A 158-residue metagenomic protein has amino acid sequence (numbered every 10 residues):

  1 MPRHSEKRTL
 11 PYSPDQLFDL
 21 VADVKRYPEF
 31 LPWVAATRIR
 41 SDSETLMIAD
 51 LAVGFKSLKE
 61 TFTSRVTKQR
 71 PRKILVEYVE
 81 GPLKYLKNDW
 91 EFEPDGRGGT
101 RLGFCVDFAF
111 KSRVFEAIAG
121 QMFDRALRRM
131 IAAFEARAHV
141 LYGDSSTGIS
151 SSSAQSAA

Functional and structural regions predicted by a protein language model:
M1-E44, D144-T147, S152-A158: Hydrophobic ligand-binding cavity/cleft-lining segments
R3-K7, L46-I48, T61, K73 (+2 more regions): Intrinsic-disorder/low-complexity, polar/charged segments enriched in Ser/Thr/Lys/Arg/Asp/Glu/Gln
E6-R8, T37-I39, F62-T67, K87-P94 (+1 more regions): Hydrophobic/aromatic beta-strand elements that line small-molecule binding cavities or substrate pockets in beta-rich
P14, R40-T45, K68-R72, E91-R101: A short, structured loop/turn motif at beta-sheet edges
L17-V21, Y27, A49, V66 (+2 more regions): Hydrophobic pocket/interface hotspot
R38-E80, A133, S145: Glycine-rich portal/gate segments that line the openings of hydrophobic small-molecule binding cavities
Y78-R129: Beta-strand/loop substructures that line and gate deep hydrophobic ligand-binding cavities in soluble
F110, V114-A158: A conserved amphipathic terminal alpha-helix motif
